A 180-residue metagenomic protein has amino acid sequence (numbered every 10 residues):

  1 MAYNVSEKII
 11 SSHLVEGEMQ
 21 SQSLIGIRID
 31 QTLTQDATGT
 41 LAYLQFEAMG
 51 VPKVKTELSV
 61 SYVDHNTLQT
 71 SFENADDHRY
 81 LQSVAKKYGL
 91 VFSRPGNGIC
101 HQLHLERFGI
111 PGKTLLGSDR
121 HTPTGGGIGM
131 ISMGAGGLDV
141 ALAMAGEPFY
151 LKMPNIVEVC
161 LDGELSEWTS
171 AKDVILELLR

Functional and structural regions predicted by a protein language model:
M1-R180: Fe-S-dependent hydro-lyases/dehydratases of central metabolism
